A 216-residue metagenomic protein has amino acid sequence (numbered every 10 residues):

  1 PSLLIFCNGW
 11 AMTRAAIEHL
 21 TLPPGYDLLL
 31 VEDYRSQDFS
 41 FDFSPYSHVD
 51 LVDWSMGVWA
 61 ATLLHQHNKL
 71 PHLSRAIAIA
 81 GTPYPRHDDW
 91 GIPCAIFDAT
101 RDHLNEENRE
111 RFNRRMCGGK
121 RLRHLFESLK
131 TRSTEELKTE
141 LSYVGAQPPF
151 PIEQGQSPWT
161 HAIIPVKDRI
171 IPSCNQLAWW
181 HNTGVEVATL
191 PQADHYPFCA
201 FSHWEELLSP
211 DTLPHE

Functional and structural regions predicted by a protein language model:
P1-D38: Conserved HGGG/HGGXW glycine-rich cap/lid loop of the alpha/beta-hydrolase fold
D53-A61: Gly/Ala-rich beta-loop-alpha elbow adjacent to hydrolase catalytic centers
H67-H103, L137-P148, F201: Flexible "cap/lid" loop of the alpha/beta hydrolase fold
P85-E127: Helix-rich cap/lid subdomain of alpha/beta-hydrolase
L125-S157: Hydrophobic, aromatic-rich cap/lid helix
A162-I164, D168: Short beta-strand/loop motif that positions the catalytic acidic residue of the alpha/beta-hydrolase fold
R169-N175: Conserved alpha/beta-hydrolase "acid-adjacent" motif
T189-L207: Catalytic histidine-centered segment of alpha/beta-hydrolase-like enzymes
